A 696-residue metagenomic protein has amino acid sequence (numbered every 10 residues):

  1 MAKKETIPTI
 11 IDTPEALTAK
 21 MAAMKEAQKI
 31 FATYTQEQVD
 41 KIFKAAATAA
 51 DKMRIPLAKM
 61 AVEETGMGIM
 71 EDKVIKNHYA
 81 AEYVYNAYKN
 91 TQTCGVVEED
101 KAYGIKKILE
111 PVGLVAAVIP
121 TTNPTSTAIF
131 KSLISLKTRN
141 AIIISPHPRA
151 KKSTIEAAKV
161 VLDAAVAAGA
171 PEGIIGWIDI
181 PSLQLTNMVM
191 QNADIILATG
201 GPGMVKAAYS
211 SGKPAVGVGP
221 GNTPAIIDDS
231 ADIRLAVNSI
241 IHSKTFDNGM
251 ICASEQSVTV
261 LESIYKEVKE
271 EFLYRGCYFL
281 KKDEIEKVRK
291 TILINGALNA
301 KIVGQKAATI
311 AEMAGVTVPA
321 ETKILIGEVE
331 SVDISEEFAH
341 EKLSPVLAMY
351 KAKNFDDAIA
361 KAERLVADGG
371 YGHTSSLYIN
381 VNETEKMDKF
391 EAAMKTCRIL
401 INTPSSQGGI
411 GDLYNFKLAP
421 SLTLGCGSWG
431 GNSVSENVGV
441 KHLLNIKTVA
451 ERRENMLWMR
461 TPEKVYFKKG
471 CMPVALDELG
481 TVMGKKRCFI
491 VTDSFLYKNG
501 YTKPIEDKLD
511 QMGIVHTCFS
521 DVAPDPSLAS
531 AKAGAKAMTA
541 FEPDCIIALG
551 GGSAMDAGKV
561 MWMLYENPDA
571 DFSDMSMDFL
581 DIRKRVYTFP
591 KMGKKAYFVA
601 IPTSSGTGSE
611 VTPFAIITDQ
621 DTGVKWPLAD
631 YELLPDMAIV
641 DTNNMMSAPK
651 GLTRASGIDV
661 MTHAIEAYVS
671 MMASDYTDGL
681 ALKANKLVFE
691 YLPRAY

Functional and structural regions predicted by a protein language model:
A2-K106, I134, Y274: N-terminal Rossmann-like NAD(P)+-binding subdomain of aldehyde/semialdehyde dehydrogenases
K3, A32, V316-M456: Conserved C-terminal structural/oligomerization subdomain of aldehyde/semialdehyde dehydrogenase
K4, I11-T13, I129, V205-D333 (+1 more regions): ALDH superfamily catalytic-core signature
V96-L235: Rossmann-like NAD(P) dinucleotide-binding subdomain of oxidoreductase/dehydrogenase enzymes
K131-K137, L162, I195, G212-A215 (+6 more regions): A glycine- and small-aliphatic-rich helix-loop capping segment at beta-alpha/alpha-beta transitions that lines
A157, A529-N643: Glycine/threonine-rich beta-strand-loop-alpha-helix active-site module that forms ligand/phosphate-binding
K266, V611-Y696: Carboxylate- and glycine-rich phosphate/diphosphate-binding segment that chelates Mg2+/Mn2+
M456-C545: ATP/NTP phosphate-donor binding region
